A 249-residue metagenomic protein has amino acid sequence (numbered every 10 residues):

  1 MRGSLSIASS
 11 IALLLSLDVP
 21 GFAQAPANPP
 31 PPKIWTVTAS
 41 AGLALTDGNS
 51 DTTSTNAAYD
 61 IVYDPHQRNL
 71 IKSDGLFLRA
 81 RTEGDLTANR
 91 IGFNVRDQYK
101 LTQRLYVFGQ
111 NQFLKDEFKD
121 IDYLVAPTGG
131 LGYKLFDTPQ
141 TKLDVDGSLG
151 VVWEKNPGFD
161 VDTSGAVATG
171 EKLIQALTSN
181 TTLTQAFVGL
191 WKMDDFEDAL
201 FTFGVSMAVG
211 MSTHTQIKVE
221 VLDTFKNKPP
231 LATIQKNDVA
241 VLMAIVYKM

Functional and structural regions predicted by a protein language model:
M1-I34: Cleavable N-terminal export/targeting peptides
A25, V62-Q67, R96, L101-Q103 (+5 more regions): Outer-membrane beta-barrel proteins
P30-L45, R68-K72: Transmembrane beta-strand segments of Gram-negative outer membrane beta-barrel proteins
W35, D51-T55, T87-I91, Y123-P127 (+4 more regions): Residues that define the transmembrane beta-barrel architecture of outer-membrane proteins
W35, Q67-S73, R104-V107, P139-L143 (+2 more regions): Repeated loop/turn-to-beta-strand initiation elements of outer-membrane beta-barrel proteins
A39-A41, S73-G75, G109, P127-G129 (+4 more regions): Membrane-embedded beta-strand positions of outer-membrane beta-barrel proteins
L43-D47, F77-R81, F113-E117, L135 (+4 more regions): Transmembrane beta-strands of outer-membrane beta-barrel pores
T128, M207-G210, H214, N237-M249: Outer-membrane beta-barrel "beta-signal"
